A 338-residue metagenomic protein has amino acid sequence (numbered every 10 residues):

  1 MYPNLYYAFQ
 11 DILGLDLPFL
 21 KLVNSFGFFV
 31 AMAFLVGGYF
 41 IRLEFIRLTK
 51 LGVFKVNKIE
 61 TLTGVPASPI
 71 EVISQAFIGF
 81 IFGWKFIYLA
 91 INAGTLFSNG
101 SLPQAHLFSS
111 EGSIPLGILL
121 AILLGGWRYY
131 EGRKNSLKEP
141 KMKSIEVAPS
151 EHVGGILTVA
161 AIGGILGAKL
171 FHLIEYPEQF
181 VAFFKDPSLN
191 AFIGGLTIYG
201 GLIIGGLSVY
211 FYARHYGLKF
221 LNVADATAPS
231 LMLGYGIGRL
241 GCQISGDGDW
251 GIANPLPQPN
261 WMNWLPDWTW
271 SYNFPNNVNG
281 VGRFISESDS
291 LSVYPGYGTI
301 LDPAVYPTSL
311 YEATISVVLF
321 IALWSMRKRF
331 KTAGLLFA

Functional and structural regions predicted by a protein language model:
M1-A338: Hydrophobic, membrane-interfacing alpha helices
